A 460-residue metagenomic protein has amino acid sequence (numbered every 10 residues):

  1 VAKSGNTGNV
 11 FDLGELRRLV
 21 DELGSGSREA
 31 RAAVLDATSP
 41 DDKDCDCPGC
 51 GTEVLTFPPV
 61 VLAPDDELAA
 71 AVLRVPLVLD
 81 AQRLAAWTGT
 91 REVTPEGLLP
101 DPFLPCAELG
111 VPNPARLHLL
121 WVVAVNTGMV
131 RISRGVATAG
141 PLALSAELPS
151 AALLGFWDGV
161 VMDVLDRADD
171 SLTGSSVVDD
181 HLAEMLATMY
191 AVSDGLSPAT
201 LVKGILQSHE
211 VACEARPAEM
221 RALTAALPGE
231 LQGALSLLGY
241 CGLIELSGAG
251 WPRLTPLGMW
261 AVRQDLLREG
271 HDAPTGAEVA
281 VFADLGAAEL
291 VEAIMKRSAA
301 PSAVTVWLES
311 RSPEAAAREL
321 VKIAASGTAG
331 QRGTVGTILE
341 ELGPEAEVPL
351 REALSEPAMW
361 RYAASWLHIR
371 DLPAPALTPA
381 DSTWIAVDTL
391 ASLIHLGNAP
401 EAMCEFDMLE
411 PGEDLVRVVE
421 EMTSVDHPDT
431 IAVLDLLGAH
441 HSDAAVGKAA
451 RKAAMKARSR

Functional and structural regions predicted by a protein language model:
A2-L223: Short, amphipathic alpha-helical interface elements at domain boundaries that mediate macromolecular binding
L120-T127, A226-E245: Basic amphipathic alpha-helical segments that dock to polyanions
G204-Q207, E292, A300-R311, K322 (+7 more regions): Structural detector for internal amphipathic alpha-helices that build alpha-solenoid repeat scaffolds
L235-L237, C241, H271, L285-A288 (+5 more regions): Amphipathic alpha-helical scaffolding segments comprising HEAT/armadillo-like alpha-solenoid repeats
L237, G242-A280: C-terminal engagement modules used by replication, chromatin/transcription, nuclear envelope/ESCRT, and ubiquitin
W251, G327-T328, S355-R361, D426-H427 (+1 more regions): Short inter-helical turns and helix N-cap capping residues of alpha-solenoid HEAT/ARM repeat scaffolds
H271-V304: Charged, amphipathic alpha-helical linkers/stalks
S365-V419: Alpha-helical adaptor scaffolds
